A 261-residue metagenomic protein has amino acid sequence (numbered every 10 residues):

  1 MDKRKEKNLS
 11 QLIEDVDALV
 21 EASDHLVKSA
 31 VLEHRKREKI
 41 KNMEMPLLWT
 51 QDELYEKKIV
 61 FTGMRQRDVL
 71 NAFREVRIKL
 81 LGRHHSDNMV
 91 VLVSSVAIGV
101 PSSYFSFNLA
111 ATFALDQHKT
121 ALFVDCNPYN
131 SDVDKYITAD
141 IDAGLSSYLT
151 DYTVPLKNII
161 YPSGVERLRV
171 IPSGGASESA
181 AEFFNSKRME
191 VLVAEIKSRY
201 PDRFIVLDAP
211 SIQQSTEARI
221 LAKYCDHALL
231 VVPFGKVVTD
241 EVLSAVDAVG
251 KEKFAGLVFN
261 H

Functional and structural regions predicted by a protein language model:
M1-H85, H261: Acidic-aromatic/histidine active-site loop/patch
M64, A143-L149, S177-N185: Flexible beta-alpha connector loops of hexameric P-loop NTPases
V69-P128, V133-K135: Walker A/P-loop phosphate-binding motif and the immediately C-terminal alpha-helix
V76, Y148, I171, L221 (+1 more regions): Residue-level signature of catalytic and energy-coupling elements of molecular machines, predominantly ATP/GTP-dependent
R83-S86, L115-D116, D140, S163 (+3 more regions): Conserved catalytic network of the ASCE P-loop NTPase/AAA+ motor domain
I98, G175-E178: A short, flexible beta-alpha/helix-coil linker loop
L115-S173, V237: Phosphate-binding loop that captures ATP/GTP phosphates
E182-H261: Conserved catalytic-core segment of NTP-binding enzymes
